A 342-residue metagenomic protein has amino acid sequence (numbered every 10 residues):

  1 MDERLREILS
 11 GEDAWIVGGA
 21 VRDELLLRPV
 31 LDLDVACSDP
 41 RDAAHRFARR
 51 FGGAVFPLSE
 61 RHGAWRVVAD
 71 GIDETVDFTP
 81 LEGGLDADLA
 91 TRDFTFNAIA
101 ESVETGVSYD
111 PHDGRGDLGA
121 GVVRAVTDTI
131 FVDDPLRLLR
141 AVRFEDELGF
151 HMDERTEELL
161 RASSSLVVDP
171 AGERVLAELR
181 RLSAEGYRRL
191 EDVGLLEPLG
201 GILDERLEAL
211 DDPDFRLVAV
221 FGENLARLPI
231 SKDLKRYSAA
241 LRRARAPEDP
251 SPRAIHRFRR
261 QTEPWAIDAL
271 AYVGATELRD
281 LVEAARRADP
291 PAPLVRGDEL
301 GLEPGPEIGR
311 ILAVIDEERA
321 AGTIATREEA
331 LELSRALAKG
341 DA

Functional and structural regions predicted by a protein language model:
M1-A342: Catalytic cores of the polymerase beta-like nucleotidyltransferase superfamily and closely associated nucleotide
